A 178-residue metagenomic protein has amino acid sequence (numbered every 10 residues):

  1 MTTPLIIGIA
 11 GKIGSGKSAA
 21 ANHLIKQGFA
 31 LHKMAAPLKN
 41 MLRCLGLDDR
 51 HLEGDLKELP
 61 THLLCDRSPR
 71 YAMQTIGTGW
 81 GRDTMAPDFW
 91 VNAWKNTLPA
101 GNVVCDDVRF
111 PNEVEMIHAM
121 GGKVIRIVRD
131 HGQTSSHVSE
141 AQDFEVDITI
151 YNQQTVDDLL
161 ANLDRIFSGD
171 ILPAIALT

Functional and structural regions predicted by a protein language model:
T2-I7: Extreme N-terminal starter segment of soluble prokaryotic enzymes
I9, C105: Hydrophobic anchor at the beta1->P-loop junction of P-loop NTPases
A10-G11, E113, H118-T178: Small-molecule kinase domains that catalyze NTP-dependent phosphoryl transfer to phosphate-bearing small molecules
K12, L24: P-loop (Walker A) phosphate-binding loop of NTP-binding proteins
K17: Conserved lysine of the Walker
A20-A21: Post-Walker A alpha-helix
I25-H32, L47: Post-Walker A helix-loop "phosphate-sensing" segment adjacent to the P-loop in P-loop NTPases
A36-N102: ATP-dependent small-molecule kinase phosphotransfer cores that center on conserved nucleotide phosphate-binding segments
